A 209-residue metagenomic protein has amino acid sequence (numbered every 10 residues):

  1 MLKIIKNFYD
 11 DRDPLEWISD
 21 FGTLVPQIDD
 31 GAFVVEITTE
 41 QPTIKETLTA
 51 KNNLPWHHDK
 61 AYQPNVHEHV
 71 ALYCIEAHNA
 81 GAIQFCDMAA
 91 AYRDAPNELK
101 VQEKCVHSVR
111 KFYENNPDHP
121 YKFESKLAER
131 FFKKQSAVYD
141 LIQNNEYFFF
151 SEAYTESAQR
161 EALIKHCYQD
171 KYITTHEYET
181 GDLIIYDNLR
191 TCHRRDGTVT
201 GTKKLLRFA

Functional and structural regions predicted by a protein language model:
M1-L2, A32-I185, L189-A209: Active-site environment of non-heme Fe oxygenases that use a 2-His-1-carboxylate facial triad
M1-T39, T43: N-terminal non-catalytic cap/leader segment that marks the start of a structured domain
